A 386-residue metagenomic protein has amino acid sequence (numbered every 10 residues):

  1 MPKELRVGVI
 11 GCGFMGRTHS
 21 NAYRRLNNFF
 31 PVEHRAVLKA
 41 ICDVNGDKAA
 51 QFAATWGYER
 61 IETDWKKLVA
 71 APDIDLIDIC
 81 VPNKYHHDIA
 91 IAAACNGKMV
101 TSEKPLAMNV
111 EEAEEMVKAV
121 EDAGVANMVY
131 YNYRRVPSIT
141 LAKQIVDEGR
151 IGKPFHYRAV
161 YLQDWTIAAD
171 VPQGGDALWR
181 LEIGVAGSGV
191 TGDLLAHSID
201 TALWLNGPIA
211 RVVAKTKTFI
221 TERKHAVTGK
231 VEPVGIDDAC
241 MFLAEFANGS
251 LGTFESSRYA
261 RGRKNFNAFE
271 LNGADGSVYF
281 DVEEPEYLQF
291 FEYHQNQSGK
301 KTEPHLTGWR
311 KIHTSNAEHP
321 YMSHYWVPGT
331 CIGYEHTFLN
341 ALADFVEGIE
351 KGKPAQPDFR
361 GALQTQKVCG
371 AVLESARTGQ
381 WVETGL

Functional and structural regions predicted by a protein language model:
M1-W56: N-terminal Rossmann-like dinucleotide-binding module
P31, R60-P72: Short acidic low-complexity segments
R35-K39, E347-Q364: Glycine- and charged-residue-rich phosphate/anionic-cofactor binding loop of Rossmann-like
E62, S102, M108, N127-V129 (+3 more regions): Hydrophobic residues in well-ordered beta-strands that form the structural core
L76-R134, G149: Beta-strand-loop-alpha-helix segment that lines the small-molecule cofactor/substrate pocket of alpha/beta enzymes
Y133-V234, L288, G379: Predominantly a Rossmann-like dinucleotide-binding segment in NAD(P)-dependent oxidoreductases
D193, T201-R211, T216-K224, K230-E286: Glycine-rich, aromatic-lined ligand/substrate-binding cores of catalytic and carbohydrate-binding domains
K224-P233, M241, E245-F246, F269-E270 (+2 more regions): C-terminal glycine/acidic-rich active-site capping loop/insertion
